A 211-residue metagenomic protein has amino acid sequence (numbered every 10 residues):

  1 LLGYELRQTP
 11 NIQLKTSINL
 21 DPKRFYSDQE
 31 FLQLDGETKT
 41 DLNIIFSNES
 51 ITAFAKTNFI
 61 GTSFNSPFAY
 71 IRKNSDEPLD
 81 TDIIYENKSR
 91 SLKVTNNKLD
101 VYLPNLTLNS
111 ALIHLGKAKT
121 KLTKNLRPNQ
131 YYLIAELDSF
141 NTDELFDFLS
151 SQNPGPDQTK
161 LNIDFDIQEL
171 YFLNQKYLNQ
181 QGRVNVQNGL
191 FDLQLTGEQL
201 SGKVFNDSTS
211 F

Functional and structural regions predicted by a protein language model:
L1-T95, P104-F211: Membrane-proximal interfacial segments on either side of biological membranes
V101: Extracytosolic and intramembrane catalytic regions of membrane-associated proteins in envelope/secretory systems
